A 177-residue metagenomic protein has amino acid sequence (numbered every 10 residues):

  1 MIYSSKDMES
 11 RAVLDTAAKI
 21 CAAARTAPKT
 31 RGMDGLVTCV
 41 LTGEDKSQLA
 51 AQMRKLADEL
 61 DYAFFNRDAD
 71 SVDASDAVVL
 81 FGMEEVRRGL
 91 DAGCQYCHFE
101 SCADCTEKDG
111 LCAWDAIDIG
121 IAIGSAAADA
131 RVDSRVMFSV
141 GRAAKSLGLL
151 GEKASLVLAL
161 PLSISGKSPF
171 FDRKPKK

Functional and structural regions predicted by a protein language model:
M1-K177: Acidic, surface-exposed loops and disordered segments
